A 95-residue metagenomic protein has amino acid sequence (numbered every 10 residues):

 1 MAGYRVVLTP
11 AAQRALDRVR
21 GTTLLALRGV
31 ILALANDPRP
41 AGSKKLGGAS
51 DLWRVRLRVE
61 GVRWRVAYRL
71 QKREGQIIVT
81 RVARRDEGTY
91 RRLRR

Functional and structural regions predicted by a protein language model:
M1, T9, R39, G48-S50 (+1 more regions): Short, solvent-exposed coil/turn segments
M1-R5, R14, T22, R56-R95: Enriched for short, Lys/Arg-rich terminal
V7-G42: N-terminal first-folded block
A11, G48-D51, R84-E87: Residues that form or immediately flank small-molecule/cofactor binding pockets and catalytic motifs
L32-R58: A short, surface-exposed loop/turn module that caps and links secondary-structure elements
